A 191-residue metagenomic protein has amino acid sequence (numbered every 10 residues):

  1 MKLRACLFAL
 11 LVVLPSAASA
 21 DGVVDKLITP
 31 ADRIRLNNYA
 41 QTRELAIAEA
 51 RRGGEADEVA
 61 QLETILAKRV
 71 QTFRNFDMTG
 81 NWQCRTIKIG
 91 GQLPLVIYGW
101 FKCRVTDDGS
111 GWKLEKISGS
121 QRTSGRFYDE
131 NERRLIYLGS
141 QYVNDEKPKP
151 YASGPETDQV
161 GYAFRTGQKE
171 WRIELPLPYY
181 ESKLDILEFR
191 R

Functional and structural regions predicted by a protein language model:
M1-L7: Bacterial N-terminal signal peptides that target proteins for export
V13-A17: N-terminal signal peptide c-region/cleavage motif recognized by signal peptidases
S19-D77: Amphipathic/hydrophobic helical signal segments and adjacent flexible N-terminal regions that mediate secretion
D21-I28, D129-V143, K183-R191: A short, hydrophobic/aromatic-rich structural module that often spans a beta strand with its adjoining loop
T42, V59-T64, A152-A163, G167-R191: Edge beta-strand at a domain terminus
F73-I136: Mid-length scaffold segments of soluble, non-membrane domains
G91-F101, I136-Y162: An anionic, turn-rich surface loop/hairpin at beta-sheet edges that serves as a generic interaction/coordination patch
I117-S124, S140-D145, L175-S182: Short, solvent-exposed aromatic-acidic interface loops
